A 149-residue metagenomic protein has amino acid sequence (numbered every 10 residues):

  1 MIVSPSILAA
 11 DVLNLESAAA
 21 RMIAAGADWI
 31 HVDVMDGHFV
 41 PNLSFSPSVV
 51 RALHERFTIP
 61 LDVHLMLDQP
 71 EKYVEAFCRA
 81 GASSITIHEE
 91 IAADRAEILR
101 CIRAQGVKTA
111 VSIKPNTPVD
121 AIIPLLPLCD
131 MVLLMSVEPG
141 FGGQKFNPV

Functional and structural regions predicted by a protein language model:
M1, P139-G140: A short, mixed-charge helix-start or loop-turn motif at secondary-structure junctions
M1-T86, A92-D94, R100-A104, K108-T109 (+3 more regions): Conserved N-terminal beta1-alpha1 strand-loop-helix module at the mouth
S112-N116: Short gly/ser/thr-rich secondary-structure transition/capping motifs
